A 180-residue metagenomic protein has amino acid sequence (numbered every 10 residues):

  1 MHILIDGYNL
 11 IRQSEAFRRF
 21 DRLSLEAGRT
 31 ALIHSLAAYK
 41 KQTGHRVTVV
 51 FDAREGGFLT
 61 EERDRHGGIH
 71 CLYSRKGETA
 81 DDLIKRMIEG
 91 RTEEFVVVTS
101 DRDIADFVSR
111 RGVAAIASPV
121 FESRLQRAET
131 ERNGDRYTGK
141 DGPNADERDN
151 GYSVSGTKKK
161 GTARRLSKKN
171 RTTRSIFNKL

Functional and structural regions predicted by a protein language model:
H2-I5, N9-L180: Nuclease catalytic cores that cleave nucleic-acid phosphodiester bonds, predominantly acidic two-metal-ion
